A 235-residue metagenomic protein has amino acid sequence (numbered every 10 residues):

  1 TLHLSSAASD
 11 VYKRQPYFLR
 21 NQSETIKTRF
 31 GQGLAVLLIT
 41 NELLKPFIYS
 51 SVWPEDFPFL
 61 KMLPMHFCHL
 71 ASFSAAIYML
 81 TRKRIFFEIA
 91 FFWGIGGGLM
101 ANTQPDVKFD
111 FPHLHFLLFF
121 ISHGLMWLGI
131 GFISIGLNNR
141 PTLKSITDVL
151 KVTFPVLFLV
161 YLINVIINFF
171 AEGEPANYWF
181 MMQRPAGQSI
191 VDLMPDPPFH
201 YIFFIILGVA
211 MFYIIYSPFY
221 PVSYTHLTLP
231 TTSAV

Functional and structural regions predicted by a protein language model:
T1-A8, Y12, H226-V235: Single conserved hydrophobic/aromatic residue that forms the stacking wall/gate of nucleotide- or nucleobase-binding
S6-S9, A171-F212: Membrane-interface transmembrane-helix boundary segments in multi-pass integral membrane proteins
L19-G31, L80-F86, L137-T147: Membrane-interface helix-boundary motifs at transmembrane edges
L38-F47, G94-P105, F154-L162: Aromatic-anchored segments of alpha-helical transmembrane domains
S51-P58, T81-R84, D106-L117: Membrane-interface helix caps and helix-loop-helix hairpins in membrane proteins
F57-F67: Structural signature of hydrophobic alpha-helical transmembrane segments
L63-P64, L117-L125: Membrane-interface loop-to-helix entry segments
A75, M126-T142: Alpha-helical transmembrane segments in multipass membrane proteins, preferentially the mid-helix core
